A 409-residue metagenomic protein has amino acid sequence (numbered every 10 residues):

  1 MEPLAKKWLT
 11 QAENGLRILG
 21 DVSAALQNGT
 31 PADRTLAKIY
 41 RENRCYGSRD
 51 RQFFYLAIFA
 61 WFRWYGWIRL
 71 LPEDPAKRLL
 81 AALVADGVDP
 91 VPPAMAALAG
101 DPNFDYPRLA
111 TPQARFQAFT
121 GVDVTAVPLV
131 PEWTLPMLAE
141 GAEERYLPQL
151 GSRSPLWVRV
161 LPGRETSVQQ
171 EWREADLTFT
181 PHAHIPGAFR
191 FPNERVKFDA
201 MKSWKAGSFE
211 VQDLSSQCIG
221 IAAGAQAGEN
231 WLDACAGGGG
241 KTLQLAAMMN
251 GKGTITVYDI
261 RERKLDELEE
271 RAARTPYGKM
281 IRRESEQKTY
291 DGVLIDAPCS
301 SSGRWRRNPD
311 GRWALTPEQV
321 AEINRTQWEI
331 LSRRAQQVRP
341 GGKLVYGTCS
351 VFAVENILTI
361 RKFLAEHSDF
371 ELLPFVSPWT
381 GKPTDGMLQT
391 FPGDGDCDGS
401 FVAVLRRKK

Functional and structural regions predicted by a protein language model:
M1-K409: S-adenosylmethionine
